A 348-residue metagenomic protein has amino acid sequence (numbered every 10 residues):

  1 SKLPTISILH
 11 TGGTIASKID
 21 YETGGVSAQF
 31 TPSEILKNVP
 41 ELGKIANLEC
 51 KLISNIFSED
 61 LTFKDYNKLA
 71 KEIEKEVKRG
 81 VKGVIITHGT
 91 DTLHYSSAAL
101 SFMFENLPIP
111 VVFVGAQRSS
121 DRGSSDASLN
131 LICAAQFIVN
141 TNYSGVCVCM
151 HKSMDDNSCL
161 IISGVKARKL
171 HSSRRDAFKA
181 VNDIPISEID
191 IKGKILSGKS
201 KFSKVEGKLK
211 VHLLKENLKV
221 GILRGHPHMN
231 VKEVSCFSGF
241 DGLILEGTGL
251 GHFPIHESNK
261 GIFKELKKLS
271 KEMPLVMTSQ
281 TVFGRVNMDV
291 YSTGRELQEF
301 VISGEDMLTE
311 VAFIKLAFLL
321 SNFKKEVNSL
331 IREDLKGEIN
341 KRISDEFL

Functional and structural regions predicted by a protein language model:
S1, L250-L348: C-terminal non-catalytic interaction/assembly regions of soluble proteins
S1-K75, K325: ATP/NTP phosphate-donor binding region
K2-P4, I8-D20, Q29-L42, L160-H256 (+1 more regions): Accessory alpha-helical/coil subdomains and C-terminal extensions that flank or cap enzyme catalytic cores
L9-T11, I86-H88, V112-G115, C147-K152 (+3 more regions): Short beta-strand segments
E22-T31, T92, A98-V112, A127-C133 (+3 more regions): A glycine- and small-aliphatic-rich helix-loop capping segment at beta-alpha/alpha-beta transitions that lines
K78-L93, G239-H252: Short acidic, glycine-rich surface-loop motifs adjacent to enzyme active sites
I86-I109, I255-E265: Short Gly/Thr/Asp-enriched flexible loops that form oxyanion-binding sites at enzyme active sites
V114-I191: Internal gly/pro-rich beta-alpha loop/helix module that stabilizes soluble enzyme cofactors or their anionic handles
